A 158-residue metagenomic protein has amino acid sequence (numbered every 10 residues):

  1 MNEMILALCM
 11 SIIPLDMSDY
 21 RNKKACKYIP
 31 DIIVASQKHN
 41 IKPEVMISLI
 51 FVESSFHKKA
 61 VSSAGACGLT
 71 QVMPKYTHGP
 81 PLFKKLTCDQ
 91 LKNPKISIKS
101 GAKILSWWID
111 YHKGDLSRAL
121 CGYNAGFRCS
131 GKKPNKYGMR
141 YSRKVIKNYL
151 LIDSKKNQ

Functional and structural regions predicted by a protein language model:
M1-L8: Sec-dependent signal peptide recognition, specifically the positively charged N-region followed immediately by
C9-Q158: Catalytic glycan-binding domains that act on GlcNAc-containing polysaccharides
